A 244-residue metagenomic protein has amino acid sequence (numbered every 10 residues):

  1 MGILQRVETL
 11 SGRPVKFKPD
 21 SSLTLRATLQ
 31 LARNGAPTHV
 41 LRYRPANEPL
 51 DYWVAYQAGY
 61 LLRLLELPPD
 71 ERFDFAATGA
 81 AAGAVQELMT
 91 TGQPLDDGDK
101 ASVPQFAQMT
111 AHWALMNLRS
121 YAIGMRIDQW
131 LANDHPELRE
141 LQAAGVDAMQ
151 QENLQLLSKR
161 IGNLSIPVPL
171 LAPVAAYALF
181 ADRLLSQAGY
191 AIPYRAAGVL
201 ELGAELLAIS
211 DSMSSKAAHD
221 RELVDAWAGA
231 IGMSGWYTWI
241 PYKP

Functional and structural regions predicted by a protein language model:
M1-G35, A46-N47, W113: Auxiliary, metal-adjacent structural segments of Zn-dependent hydrolase domains
I3-S11, A58, L62, L131: Hydrophobic, Leu/Ile/Phe/Ala-enriched alpha-helical segments that form helix-helix packing faces
A36-L41, V54: Acidic, serine/threonine- and proline-rich intrinsically disordered low-complexity regions
R42, A46, L50, A111-I123 (+1 more regions): Conserved aromatic-histidine-acidic binding/catalytic patches
E48-R72: Active-site recognition of the HExxH zinc-binding catalytic motif
R63-H112: Post-HEXXH active-site segment of zinc metalloproteases
T110-E140: Internal, conserved structured core segments that host functional sites
D128-P244: Pan-zinc metallopeptidase signature
